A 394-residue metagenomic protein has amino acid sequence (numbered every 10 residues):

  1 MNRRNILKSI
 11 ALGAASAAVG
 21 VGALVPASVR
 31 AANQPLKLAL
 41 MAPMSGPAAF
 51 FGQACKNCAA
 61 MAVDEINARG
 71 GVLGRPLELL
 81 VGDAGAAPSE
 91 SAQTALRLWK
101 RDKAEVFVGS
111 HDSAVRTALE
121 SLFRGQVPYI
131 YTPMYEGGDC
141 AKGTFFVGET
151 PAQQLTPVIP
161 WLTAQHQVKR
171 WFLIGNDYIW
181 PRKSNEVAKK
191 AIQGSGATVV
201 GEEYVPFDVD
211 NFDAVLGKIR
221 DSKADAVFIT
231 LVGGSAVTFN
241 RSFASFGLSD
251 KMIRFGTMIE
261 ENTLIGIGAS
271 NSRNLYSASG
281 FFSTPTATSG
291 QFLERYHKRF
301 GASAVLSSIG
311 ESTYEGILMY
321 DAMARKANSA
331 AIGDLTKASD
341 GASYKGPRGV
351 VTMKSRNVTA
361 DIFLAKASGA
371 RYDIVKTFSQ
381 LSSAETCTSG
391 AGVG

Functional and structural regions predicted by a protein language model:
N2-G13, V21-G394: Extracytosolic ligand-binding ectodomains
